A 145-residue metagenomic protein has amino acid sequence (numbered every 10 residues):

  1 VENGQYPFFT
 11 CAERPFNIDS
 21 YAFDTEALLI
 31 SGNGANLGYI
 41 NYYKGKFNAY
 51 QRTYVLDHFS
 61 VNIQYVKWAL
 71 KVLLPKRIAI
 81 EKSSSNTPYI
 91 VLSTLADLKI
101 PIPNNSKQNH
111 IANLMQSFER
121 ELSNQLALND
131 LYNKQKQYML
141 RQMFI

Functional and structural regions predicted by a protein language model:
V1-G4, K82-S83: Short coil/turn segments at secondary-structure boundaries
Q5-Y39, K44-T53, D57-F59, V66-A79: Short Ser/Thr-interspersed hydrophobic loop/turn segments at strand-loop and sheet-helix junctions that line or gate
F47-T53, S83-S106: A short glycine-rich beta-alpha junction/loop motif
S60-V61, N105: Short, surface-exposed acidic/glycine-rich loop or hinge patches that mediate macromolecular interfaces
Y65-V66, I111: Hydrophobic side chains in well-ordered alpha-helices
K99-I145: Amphipathic alpha-helical coiled-coil/heptad-repeat segments
